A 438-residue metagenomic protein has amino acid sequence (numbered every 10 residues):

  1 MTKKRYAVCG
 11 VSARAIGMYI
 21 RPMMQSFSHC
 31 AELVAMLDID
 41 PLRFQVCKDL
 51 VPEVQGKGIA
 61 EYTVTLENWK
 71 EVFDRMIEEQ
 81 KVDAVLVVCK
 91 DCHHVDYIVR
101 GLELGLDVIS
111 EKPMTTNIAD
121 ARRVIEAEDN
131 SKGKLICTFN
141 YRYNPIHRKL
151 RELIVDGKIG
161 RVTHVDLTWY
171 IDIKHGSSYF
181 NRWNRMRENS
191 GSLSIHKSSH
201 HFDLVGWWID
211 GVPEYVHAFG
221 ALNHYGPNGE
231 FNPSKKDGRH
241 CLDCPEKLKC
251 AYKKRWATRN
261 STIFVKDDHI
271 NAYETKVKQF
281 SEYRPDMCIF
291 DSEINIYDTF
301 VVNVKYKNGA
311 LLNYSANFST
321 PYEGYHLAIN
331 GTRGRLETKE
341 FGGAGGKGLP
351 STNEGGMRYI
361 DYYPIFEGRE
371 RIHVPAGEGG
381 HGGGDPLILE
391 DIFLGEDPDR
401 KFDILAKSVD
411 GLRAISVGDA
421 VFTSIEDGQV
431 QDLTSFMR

Functional and structural regions predicted by a protein language model:
M1-L104, R122, E126-K132, F393: N-terminal glycine-/serine-/threonine-rich beta1-alpha1-beta2 phosphate-ribose binding loop of Rossmann-like
S12-G17, Y141-M287, G428: Predominantly a Rossmann-like dinucleotide-binding segment in NAD(P)-dependent oxidoreductases
A13, A31, D91, V95 (+9 more regions): Catalytic cores of eukaryotic secretory-pathway lumenal/extracellular enzymes that build and remodel glycoconjugates
M18, I296-R438: C-terminal helical cap and adjacent loop that interface with cofactors, partners, or active-site loops
R123-N140, R161-H164: Rossmann-fold dehydrogenase core element
M186, S194-I195, F290-I294, N317-F318 (+1 more regions): Short Gly/Pro-enriched turn/cap motifs at secondary-structure boundaries
